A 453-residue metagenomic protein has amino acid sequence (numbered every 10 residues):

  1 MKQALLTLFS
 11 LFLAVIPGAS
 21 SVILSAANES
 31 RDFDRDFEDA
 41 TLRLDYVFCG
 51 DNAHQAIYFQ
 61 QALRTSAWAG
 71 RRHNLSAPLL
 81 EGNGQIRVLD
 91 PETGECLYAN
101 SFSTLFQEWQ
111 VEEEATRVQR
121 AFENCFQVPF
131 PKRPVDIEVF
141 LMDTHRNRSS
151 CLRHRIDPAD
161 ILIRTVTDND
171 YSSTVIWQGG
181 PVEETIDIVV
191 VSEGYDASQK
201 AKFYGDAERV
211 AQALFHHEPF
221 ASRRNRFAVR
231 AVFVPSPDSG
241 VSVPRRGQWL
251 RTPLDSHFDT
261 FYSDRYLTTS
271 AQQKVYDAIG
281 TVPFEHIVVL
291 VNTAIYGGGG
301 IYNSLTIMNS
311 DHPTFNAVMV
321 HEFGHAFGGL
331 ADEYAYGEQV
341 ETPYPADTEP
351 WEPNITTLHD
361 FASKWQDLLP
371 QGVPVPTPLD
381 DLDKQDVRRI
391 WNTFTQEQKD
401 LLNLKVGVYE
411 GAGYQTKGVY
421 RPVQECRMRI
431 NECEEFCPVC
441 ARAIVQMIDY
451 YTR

Functional and structural regions predicted by a protein language model:
M1-S30: Bacterial Sec-dependent N-terminal signal peptides
R35-F48, N52-A56, Y334-R453: Replace "(M1/M4/M9/M12/WLM)" with "(e.g., M1/M4/M8/M9/M12/M26/WLM)" and add "not limited to" to clarify scope
D36-I161: Beta-strand-enriched, solvent-exposed domains that form extended recognition/catalytic surfaces
I161-E218, A231-V241: Fold-level signature of zinc-dependent metallopeptidase catalytic domains
G194-A197, P235-S239, T293-G297, P313-F315 (+2 more regions): Solvent-exposed loop/turn segments at secondary-structure junctions within structured extracellular/periplasmic domains
K202, G299-V320: Short pre-active-site segment immediately N-terminal to the catalytic Zn-binding motif
R226-Y302: Active-site-proximal segments of metallohydrolase catalytic domains
A317-E333: Active-site recognition of the HExxH zinc-binding catalytic motif
